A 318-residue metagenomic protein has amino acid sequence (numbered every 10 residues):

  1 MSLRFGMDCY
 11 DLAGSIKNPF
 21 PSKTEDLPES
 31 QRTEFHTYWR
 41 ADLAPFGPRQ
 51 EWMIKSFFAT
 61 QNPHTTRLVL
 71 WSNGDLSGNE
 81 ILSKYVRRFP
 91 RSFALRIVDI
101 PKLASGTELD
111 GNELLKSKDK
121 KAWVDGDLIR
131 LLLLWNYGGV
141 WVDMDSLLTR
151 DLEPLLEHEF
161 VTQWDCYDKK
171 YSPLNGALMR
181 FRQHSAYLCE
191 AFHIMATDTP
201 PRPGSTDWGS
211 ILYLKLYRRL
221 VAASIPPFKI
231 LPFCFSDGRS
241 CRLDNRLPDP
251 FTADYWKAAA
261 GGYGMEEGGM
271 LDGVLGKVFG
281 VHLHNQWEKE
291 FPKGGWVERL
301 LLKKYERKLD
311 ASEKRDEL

Functional and structural regions predicted by a protein language model:
M1-G126, L147-L318: Glycosyltransferase-associated regions of secretory-pathway enzymes, highlighting luminal stem/catalytic domains
L128-G139: Small-residue hinge/turn detector
G139-V140, H184: Alpha-helix capping at helix-to-loop junctions
V140-V142, L147-L148: A short, conserved beta-strand element in the Rossmann-like catalytic core that flanks the donor/metal-binding loop
